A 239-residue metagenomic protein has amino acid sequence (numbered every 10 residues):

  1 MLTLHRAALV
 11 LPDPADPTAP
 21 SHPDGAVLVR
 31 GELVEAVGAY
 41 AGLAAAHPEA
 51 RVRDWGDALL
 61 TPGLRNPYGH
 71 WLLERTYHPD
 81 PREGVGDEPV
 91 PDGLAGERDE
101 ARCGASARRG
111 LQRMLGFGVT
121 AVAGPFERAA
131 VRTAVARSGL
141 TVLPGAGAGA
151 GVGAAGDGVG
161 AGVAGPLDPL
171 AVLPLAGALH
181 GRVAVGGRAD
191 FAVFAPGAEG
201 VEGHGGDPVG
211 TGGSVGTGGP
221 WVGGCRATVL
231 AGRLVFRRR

Functional and structural regions predicted by a protein language model:
M1-A46, P169-P220, V229-R239: N-terminal metal-binding scaffold of metallo-dependent hydrolase/deaminase domains
L2, R51-D54, A154-A171: Short, well-ordered secondary-structure micro-motifs within conserved domains or adaptor modules
L2-R6, G42-G93, A101: Replace "His-x-His-based motif
G63, G151-G158, G216, R238: Short, charged, surface-exposed secondary-structure boundary motifs
W71-R128, A164-L170, A176-A184, A195 (+2 more regions): Divalent metal-binding segments
T120-V159: Active-site loop-helix segments enriched in His/Asp/Glu that coordinate and activate a nucleophilic water at divalent
